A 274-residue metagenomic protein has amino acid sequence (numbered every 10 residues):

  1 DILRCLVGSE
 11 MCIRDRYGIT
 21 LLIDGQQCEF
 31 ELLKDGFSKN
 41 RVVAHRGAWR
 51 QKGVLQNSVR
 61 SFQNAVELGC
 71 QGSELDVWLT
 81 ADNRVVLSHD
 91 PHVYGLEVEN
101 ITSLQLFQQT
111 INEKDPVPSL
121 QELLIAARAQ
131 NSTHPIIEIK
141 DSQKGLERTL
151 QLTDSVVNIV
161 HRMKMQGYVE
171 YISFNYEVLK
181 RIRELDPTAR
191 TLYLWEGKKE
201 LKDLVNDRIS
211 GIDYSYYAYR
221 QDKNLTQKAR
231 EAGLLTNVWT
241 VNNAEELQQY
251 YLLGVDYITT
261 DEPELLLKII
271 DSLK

Functional and structural regions predicted by a protein language model:
D1-G8, C12-D15: Single conserved hydrophobic/aromatic residue that forms the stacking wall/gate of nucleotide- or nucleobase-binding
S9, T20-G53, N112: Long, acidic (Asp/Glu-rich), low-complexity accessory segments flanking structured domains
Q26, G47-W49, D82, H89-R190 (+1 more regions): Metal-dependent phosphodiesterase/phospholipase catalytic core, i.e., the His/Asp/Glu-rich active-site region
R41-V43, G72, H134-E138, Y168-Y171 (+4 more regions): Structural preference for beta-strand elements that scaffold enzyme active sites
H45, A65, D76, L123 (+7 more regions): Conserved, mostly hydrophobic/aromatic
S58-L79, L123, V205-I212: Catalytic domains of carbohydrate-active enzymes, especially glycoside hydrolases
V66-E67, R128, H161, V205 (+1 more regions): Non-catalytic positions within long, well-ordered alpha-helices that form the structural scaffold/packing of enzyme
L192-G197, L201-K274: C-terminal active-site rim and adjoining tail of enzyme catalytic domains
